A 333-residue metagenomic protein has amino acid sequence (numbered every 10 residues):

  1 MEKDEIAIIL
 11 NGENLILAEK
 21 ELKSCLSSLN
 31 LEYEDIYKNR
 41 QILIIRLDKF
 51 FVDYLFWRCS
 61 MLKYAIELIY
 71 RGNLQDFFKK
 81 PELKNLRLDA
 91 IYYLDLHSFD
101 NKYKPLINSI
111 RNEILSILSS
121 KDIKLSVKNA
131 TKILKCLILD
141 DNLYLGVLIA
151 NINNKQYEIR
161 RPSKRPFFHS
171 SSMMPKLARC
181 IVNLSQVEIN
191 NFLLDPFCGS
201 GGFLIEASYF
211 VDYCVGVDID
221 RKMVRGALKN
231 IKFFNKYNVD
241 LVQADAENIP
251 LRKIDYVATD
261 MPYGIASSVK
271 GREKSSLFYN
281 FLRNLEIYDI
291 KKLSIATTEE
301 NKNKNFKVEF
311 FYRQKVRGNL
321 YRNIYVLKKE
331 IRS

Functional and structural regions predicted by a protein language model:
E2-Y64, L68-G72, D76, K80 (+3 more regions): Class I S-adenosyl-L-methionine-dependent methyltransferase catalytic core
K80-L88: Short, basic/hydrophobic alpha-helical segments
L88-I91, N190: Phosphate-coordination loops involved in phosphoryl transfer and adenosine-cofactor binding
I91-H97: Basic, glycine-rich polyanion-binding accessory segments appended to enzymes
